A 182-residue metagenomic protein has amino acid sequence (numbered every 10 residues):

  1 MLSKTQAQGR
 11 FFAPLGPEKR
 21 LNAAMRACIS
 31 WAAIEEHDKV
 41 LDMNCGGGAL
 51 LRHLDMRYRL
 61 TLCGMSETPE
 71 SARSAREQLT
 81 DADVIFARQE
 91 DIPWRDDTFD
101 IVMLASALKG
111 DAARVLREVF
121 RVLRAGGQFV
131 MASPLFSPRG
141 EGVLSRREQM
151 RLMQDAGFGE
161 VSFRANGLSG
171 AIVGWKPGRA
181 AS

Functional and structural regions predicted by a protein language model:
L2-N22: Class I SAM-dependent methyltransferase Rossmann-like catalytic core, especially the SAM/SAH-binding loop
K19-E36: Conserved alpha-helix/loop element of class I SAM-dependent methyltransferases that forms part of the SAM/SAH-binding
L41, G46-D91: Class I SAM-dependent methyltransferase SAM/SAH-binding core
E90-V102: A short acidic, Gly/Pro-enriched loop at the edge of an enzyme's catalytic core that lines a small-molecule cofactor
D100-A113: A short SAM/SAH-binding and catalytic strip from SAM-dependent methyltransferases
A113-Q128: A short glycine-rich, Lys/Arg-flanked "PGG" loop and its adjoining helix->strand segment in the class I
V130-L152: Conserved class I S-adenosyl-L-methionine
G159, A165-S182: Core SAM-dependent methyltransferase catalytic element
